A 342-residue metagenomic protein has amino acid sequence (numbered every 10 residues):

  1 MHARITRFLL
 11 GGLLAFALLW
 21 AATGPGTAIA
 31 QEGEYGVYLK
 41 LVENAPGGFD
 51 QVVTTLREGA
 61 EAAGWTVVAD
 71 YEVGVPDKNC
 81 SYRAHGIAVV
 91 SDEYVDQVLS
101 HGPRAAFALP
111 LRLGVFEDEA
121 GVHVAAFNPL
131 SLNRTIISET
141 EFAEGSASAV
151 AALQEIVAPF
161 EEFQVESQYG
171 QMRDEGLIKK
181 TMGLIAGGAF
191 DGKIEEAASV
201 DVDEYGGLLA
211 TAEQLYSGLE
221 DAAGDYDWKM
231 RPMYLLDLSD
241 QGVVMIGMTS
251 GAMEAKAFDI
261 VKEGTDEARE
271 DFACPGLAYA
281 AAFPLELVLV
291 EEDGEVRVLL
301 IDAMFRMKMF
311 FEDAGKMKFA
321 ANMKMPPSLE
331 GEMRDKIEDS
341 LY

Functional and structural regions predicted by a protein language model:
H2-L13: Bacterial N-terminal signal peptides that target proteins for export
G11-A22: Bacterial N-terminal signal peptides
G24-A30: Sec/Tat signal peptide C-region and signal peptidase I cleavage site
A30-N79, S138, A158-M245: Terminal, regulation- and interaction-focused segments at domain boundaries
E32-E34, P46, G294, M333-L341: Intrinsically disordered, low-complexity acidic regions enriched in Pro/Ser/Thr
F49-V53, R57-R104, A108-L109, P129-L132 (+5 more regions): Ser/Thr-rich, low-complexity intrinsically disordered terminal regions
P103-T140, G145: Acidic/His-rich structured neighborhood in mature extracellular/periplasmic domains
L130-M172, D313-Y342: C-terminal partner/receptor-binding element of secreted or periplasmic proteins
